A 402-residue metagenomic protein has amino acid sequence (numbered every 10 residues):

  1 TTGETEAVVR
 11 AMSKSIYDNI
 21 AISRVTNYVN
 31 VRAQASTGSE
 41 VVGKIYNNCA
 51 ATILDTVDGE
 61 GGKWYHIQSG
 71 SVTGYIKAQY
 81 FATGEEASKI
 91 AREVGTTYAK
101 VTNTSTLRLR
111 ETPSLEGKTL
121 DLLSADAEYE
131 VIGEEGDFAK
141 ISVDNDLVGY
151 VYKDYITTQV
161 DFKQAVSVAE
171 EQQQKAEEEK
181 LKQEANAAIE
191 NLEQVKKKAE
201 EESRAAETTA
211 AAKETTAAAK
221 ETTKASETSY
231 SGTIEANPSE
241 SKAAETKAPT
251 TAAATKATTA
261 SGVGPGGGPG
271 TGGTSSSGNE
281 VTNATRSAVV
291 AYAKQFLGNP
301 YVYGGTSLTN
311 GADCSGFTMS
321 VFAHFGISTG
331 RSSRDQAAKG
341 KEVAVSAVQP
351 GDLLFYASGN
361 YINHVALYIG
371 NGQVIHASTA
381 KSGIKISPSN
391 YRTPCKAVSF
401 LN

Functional and structural regions predicted by a protein language model:
T1, V42-Q79, D121-D154: SH3/SH3-like beta-barrel superfamily modules
T1-N30, G43-N47, A82-R108, L122-A125 (+9 more regions): SH3-family beta-barrel domains
T26-R32, S36, T102-R110, S114 (+2 more regions): Extracytoplasmic/periplasm-facing segments of secreted or lipoprotein envelope proteins
A35-E40, P113-K118, A337-V343: Short alpha-helix capping/helix-loop boundary micro-motifs
G43-N47, D121-A125, S287-Q295, S315-A323 (+1 more regions): Solvent-exposed, polar/charged alpha-helical surfaces in well-ordered, non-transmembrane soluble domains, broadly
Q79-E86, K153-Q159: Structured surface patches comprising rigid loops and adjacent beta-strands/short helices at the edges of well-ordered
T157-E202, A210, E227-A236, E240 (+9 more regions): Aromatic- and glycine-rich peptidoglycan recognition patches
F296-P350, T379: Catalytic cysteine-centered active-site loop
